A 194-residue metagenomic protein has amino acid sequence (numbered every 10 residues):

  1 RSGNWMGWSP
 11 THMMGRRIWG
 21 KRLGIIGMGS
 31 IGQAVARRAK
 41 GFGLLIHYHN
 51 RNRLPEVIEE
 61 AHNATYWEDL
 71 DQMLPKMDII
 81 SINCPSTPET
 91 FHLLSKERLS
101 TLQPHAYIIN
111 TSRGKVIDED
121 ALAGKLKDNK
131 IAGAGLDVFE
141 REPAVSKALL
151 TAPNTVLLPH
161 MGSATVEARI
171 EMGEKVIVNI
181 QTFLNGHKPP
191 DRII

Functional and structural regions predicted by a protein language model:
R1-R22, A34-R37, G41, Y48-R51: Phosphate-binding beta-alpha-beta segment of Rossmann-like dinucleotide-binding domains, i.e., the NAD(P)
G7-M14, E142-I194: C-terminal helix-to-coil terminal segments
K21, R37-L45, K175-H187: Oxidoreductase and adenylate-handling cofactor-binding alpha/beta cores
M28-G29: Glycine-rich Rossmann-fold phosphate-binding loop(s) that bind the pyrophosphate of adenine dinucleotide cofactors
A36, K40, L126-K127, L150: Gly/Ala-rich phosphate-binding loop of Rossmann-like dinucleotide-binding domains, activating on the conserved
R53-A148: Rossmann-like adenosine-cofactor binding region
